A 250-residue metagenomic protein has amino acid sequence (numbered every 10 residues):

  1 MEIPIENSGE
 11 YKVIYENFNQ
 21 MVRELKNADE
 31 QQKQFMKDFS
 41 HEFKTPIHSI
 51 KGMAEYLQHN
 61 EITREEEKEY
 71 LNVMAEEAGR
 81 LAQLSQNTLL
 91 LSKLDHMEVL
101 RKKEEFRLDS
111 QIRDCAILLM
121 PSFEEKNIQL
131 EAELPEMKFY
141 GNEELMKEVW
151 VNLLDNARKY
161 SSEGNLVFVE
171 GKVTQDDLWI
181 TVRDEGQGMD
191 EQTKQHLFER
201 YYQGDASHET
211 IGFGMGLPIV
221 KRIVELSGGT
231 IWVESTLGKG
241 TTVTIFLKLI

Functional and structural regions predicted by a protein language model:
M1-M36, K51-Q58, T63, N72 (+7 more regions): Membrane-proximal HAMP signal-relay module
E76-L81: Short alpha-helical segment of the dimerization/phosphotransfer core of two-component systems
H96-R101, L134, K138-E144: Conserved micro-motifs of the catalytic ATP-binding
K102-M120, K126, L130-E131: A conserved beta-strand-to-alpha-helix junction within the catalytic ATP-binding
L108, G188-E199: Short helix N-cap motif at coil->helix boundaries in the Bergerat
P121, Q187-G188: Glycine-rich G1-box
A157-R158: Short helix-loop "hinge" at the ATP-lid/N-box region of the Bergerat-fold HATPase_c
D184: Acidic ATP/Mg2+-coordinating residue in the GHKL
